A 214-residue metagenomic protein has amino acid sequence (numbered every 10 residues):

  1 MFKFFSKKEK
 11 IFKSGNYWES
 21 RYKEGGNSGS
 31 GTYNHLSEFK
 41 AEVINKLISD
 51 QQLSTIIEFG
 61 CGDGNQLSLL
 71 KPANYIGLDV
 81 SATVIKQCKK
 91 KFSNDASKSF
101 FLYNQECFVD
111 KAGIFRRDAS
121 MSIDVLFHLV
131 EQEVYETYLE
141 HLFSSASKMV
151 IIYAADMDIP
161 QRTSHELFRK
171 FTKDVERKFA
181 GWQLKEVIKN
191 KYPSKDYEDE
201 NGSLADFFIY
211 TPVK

Functional and structural regions predicted by a protein language model:
M1-G113, Q132-K214: Class I (Rossmann-like) S-adenosyl-L-methionine-dependent methyltransferase catalytic domain, capturing the SAM-binding
A119-Q132: A short SAM/SAH-binding and catalytic strip from SAM-dependent methyltransferases
